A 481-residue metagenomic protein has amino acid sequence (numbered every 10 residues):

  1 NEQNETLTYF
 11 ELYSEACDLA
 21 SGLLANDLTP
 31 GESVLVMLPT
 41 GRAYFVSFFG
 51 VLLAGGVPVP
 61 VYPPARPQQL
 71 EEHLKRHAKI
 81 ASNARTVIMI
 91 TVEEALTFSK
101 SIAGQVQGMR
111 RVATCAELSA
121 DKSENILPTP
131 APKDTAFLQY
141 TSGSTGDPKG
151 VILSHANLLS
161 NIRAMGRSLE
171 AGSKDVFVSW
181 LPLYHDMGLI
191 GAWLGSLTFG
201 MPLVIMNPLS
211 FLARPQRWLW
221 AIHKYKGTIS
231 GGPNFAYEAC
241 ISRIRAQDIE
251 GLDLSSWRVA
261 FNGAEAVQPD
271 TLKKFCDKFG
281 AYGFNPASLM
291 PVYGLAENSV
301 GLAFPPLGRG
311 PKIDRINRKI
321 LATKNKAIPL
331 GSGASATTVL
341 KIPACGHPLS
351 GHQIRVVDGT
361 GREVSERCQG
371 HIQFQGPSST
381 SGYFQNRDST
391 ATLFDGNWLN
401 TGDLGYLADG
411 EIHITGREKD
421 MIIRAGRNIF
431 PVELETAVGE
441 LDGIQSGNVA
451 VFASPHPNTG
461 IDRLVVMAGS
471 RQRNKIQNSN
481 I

Functional and structural regions predicted by a protein language model:
N1-G41, F45-V46, R66-K75, T129 (+1 more regions): Conserved AMP-binding/adenylate-forming core of the ANL superfamily
G41-P67, L74, K79-I88, D175-V176 (+2 more regions): A short helix-loop-beta submotif of the ANL/AMP-binding
K75-A78, M109, A113-T135: Flexible, low-complexity linker/hinge segments
D121-Y140, G146-D147, N157, N161 (+1 more regions): Conserved pre-ATP/AMP-binding loop-to-beta segment of ANL
L159-V176, D186-T228, S242-Q247, L307: Conserved AMP-binding/adenylation subdomain of ANL enzymes
H223, S230, G376, S381-G382 (+2 more regions): AMP-binding/adenylate-forming catalytic core of the ANL superfamily
G227-G231, R243-V339, Q353, T360-R362: Gly/Ser/Thr-rich phosphate-binding loop
T338-R367, H371-P431: Conserved ATP-binding/catalytic segment of the ANL
